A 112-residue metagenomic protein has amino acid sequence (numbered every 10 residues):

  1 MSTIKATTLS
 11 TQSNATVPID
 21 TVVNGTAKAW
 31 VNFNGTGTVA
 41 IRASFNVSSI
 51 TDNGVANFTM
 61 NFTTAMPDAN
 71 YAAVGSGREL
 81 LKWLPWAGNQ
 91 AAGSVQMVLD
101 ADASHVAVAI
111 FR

Functional and structural regions predicted by a protein language model:
M1-R42: Intrinsic low-complexity, repeat-rich intrinsically disordered segments enriched in small/flexible residues
T26-R112: Extracellular attachment/recognition segments
